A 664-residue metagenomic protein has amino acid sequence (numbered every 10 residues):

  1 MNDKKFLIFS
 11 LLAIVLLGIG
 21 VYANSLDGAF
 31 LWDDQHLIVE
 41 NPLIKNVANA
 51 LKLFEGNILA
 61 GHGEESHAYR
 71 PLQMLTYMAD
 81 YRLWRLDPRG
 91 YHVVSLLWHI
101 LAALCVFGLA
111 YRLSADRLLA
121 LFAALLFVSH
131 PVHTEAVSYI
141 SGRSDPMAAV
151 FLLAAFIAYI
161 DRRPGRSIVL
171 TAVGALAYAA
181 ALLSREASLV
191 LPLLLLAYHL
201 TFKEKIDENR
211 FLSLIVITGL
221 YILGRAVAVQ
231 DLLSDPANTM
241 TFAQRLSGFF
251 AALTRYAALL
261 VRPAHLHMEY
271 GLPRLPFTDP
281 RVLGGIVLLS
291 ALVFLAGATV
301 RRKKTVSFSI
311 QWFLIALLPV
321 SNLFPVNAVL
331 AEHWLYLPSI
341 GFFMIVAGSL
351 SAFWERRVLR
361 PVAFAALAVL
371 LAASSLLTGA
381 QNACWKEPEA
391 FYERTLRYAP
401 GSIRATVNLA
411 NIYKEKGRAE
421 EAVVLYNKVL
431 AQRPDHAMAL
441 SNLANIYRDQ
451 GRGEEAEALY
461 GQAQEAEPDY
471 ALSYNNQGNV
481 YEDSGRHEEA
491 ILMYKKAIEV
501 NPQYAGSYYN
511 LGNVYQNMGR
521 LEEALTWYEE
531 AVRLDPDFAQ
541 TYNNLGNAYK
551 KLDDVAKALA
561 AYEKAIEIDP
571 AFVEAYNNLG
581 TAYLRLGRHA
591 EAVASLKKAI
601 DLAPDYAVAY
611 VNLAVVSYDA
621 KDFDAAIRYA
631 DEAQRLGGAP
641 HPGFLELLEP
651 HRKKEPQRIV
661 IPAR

Functional and structural regions predicted by a protein language model:
M1-G451, D469-L472, N476, G506 (+4 more regions): Polytopic membrane enzymes that build or remodel cell-surface glycoconjugates and lipids
T395, K428-V429, Q462-A463, K496-A497 (+4 more regions): Canonical positions in the second alpha-helix
Y398, Q432, A466, V500 (+4 more regions): Structural marker of alpha-solenoid helical repeat scaffolds
T406-Y413, L425, A439-Q450, L459 (+13 more regions): TPR/Sel1-like alpha-solenoid repeat signature
D619, D624-R664: Terminal, low-structured helical/coil segments at or just beyond the last alpha-helical repeat
